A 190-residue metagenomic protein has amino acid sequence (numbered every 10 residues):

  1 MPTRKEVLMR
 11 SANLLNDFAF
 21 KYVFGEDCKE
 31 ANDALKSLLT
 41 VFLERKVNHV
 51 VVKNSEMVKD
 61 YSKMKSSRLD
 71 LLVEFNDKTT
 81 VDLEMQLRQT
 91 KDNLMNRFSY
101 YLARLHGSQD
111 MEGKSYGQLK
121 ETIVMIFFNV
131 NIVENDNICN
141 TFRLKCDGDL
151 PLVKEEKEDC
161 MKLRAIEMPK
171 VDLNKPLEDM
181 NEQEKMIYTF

Functional and structural regions predicted by a protein language model:
M1-F190: Elongated, amphipathic alpha-helical interaction scaffolds
